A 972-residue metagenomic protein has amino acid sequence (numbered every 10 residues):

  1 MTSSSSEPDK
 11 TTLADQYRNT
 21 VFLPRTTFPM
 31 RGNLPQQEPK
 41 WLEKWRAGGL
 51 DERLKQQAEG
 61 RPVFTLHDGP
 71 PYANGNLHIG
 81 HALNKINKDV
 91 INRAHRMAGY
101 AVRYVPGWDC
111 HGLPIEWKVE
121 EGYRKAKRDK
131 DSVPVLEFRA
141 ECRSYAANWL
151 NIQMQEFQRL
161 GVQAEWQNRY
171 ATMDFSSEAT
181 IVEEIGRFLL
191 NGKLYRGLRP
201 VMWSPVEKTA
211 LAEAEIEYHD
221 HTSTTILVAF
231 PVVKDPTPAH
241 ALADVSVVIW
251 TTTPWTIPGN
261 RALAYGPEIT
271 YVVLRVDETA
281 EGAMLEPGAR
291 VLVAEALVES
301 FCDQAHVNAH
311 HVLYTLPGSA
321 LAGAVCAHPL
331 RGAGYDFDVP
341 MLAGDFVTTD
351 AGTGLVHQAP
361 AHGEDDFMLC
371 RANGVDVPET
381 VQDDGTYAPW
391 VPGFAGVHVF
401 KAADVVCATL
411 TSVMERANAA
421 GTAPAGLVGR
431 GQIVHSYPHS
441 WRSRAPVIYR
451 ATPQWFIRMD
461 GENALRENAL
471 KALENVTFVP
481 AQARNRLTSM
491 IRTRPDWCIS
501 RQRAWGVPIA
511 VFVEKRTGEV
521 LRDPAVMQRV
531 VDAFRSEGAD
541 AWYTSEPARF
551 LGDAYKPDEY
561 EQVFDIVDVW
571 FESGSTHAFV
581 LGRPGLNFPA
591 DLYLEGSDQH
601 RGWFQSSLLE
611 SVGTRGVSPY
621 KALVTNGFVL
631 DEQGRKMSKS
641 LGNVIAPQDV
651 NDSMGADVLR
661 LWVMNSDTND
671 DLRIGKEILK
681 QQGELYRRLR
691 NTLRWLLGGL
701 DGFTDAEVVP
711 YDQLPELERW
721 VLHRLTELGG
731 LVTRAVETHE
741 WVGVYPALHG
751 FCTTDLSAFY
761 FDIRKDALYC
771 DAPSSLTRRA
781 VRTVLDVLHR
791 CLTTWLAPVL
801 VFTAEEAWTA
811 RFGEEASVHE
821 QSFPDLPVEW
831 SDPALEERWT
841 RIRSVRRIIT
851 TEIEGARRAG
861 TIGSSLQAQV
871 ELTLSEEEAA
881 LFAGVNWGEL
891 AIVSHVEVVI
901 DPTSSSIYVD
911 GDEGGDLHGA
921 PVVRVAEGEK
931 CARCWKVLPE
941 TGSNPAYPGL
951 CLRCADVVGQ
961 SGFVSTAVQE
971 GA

Functional and structural regions predicted by a protein language model:
T12-P114, Q167, A171, S176-E183 (+7 more regions): Structured secondary-structure scaffolds
D109, V201, P205, L211-E217 (+8 more regions): Acidic, turn-prone loop/beta-hairpin segments
D174, G396, G518-Q528, Q869-E929: A broadly conserved sequence feature marking short terminus-proximal activation segments in nucleic acid-centric
L189-I216, H221, S300-H311, L321 (+2 more regions): Amphipathic alpha-helical
K401-Y437: Phosphate/diphosphate-binding loops
V447, L521, L938-T941, A955-V958: Cys/His-rich microdomains that often coordinate metals
Q502, W935-L938, L952-A955: Cys/His-coordinated zinc-binding microdomains
E940-G949: Short linker/helix segments within small regulatory modules
